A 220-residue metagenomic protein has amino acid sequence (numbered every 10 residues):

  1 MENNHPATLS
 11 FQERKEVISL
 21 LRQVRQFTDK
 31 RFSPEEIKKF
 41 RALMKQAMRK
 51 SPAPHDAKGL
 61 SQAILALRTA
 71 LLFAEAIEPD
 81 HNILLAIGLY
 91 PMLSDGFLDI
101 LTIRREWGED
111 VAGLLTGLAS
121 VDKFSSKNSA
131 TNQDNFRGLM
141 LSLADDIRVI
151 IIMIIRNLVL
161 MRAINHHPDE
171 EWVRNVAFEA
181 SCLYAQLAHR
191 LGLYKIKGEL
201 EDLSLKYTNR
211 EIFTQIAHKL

Functional and structural regions predicted by a protein language model:
M1-L220: Active-site helical microenvironments for divalent-metal-assisted chemistry
